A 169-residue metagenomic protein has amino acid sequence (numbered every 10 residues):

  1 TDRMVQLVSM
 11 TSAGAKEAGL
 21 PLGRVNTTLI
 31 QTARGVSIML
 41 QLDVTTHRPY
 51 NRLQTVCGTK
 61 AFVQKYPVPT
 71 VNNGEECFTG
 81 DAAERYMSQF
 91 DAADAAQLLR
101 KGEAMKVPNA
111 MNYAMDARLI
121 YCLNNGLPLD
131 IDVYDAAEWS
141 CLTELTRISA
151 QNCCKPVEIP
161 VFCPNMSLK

Functional and structural regions predicted by a protein language model:
T1-Y86, K101-D130, T143-R147, E158-K169: Contiguous beta-strand/loop segments that form the cofactor/metal-binding neighborhood of enzyme cores
D91-R100: C-terminal lobe and pocket-closing loops of periplasmic/extracytoplasmic Venus-flytrap solute-binding proteins
I131-D135: All-alpha amphipathic helical-bundle segments outside canonical DNA-binding/catalytic cores that form hydrophobic
A136-T143: Conserved beta-strand->loop/alpha-helix structural units within folded catalytic cores of enzymes with alpha/beta
